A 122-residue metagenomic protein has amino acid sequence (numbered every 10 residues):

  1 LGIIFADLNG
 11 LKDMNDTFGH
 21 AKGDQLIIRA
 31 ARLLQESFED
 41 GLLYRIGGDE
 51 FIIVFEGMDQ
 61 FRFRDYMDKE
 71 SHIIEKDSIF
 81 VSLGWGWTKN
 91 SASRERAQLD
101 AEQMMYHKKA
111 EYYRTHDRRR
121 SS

Functional and structural regions predicted by a protein language model:
L1-G2, N9-E36, Y44-G48, I52-I53 (+3 more regions): Conserved long alpha-helical elements within nucleotide-processing catalytic cores of c-di-GMP signaling and class III
D13, T17, G41-L42, K76-S78 (+1 more regions): N-terminal hydrophobic or amphipathic segments with adjacent small-residue motifs that include Sec signal peptides
E36-D40, D65-F80: Short catalytic/binding micro-motifs of nucleotide second-messenger systems
I53-M58, W87-K89: Short beta-strand-to-loop capping motifs
R64-S71, G86-R120: Catalytic-core segments of nucleotide cyclases and related cyclic-nucleotide turnover enzymes
S82-G84: PAS-family sensory domains
